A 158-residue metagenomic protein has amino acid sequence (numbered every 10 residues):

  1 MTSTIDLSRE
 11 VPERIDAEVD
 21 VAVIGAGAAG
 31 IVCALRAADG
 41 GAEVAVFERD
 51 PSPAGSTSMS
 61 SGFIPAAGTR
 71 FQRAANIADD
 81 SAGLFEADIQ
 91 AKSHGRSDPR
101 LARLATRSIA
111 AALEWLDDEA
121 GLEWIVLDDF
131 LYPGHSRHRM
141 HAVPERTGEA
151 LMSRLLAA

Functional and structural regions predicted by a protein language model:
T2-E13, E43, R49-A158: Conserved N-terminal/central alpha/beta ligand/cofactor-binding core
I15-V19: Core beta-strand elements of the Rossmann-like FAD/NAD(P) dinucleotide-binding domain in flavoenzyme oxidoreductases
V21-V46: N-terminal Rossmann-like FAD-binding beta1-loop-alpha1 element of flavoenzymes
